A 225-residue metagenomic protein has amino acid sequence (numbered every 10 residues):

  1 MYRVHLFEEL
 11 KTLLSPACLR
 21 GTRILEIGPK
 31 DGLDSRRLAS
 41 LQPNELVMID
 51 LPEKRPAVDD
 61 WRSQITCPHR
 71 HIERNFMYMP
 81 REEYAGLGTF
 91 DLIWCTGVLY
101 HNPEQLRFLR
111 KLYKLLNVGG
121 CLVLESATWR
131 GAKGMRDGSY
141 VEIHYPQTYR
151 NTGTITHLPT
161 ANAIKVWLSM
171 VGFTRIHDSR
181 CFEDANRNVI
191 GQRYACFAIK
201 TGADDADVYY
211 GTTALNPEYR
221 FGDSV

Functional and structural regions predicted by a protein language model:
Y2-R20: Conserved alpha-helix/loop element of class I SAM-dependent methyltransferases that forms part of the SAM/SAH-binding
K30: Conserved glycine-rich SAM-binding loop
L33-Y78: Class I SAM-dependent methyltransferase SAM/SAH-binding core
W94: A conserved beta-strand element that flanks and buttresses the S-adenosyl-L-methionine
L106-C121: A short glycine-rich, Lys/Arg-flanked "PGG" loop and its adjoining helix->strand segment in the class I
V123-P146: Conserved class I S-adenosyl-L-methionine
I155-G172: Short alpha-helix
V171-T174, F182-V225: Core SAM-dependent methyltransferase catalytic element
